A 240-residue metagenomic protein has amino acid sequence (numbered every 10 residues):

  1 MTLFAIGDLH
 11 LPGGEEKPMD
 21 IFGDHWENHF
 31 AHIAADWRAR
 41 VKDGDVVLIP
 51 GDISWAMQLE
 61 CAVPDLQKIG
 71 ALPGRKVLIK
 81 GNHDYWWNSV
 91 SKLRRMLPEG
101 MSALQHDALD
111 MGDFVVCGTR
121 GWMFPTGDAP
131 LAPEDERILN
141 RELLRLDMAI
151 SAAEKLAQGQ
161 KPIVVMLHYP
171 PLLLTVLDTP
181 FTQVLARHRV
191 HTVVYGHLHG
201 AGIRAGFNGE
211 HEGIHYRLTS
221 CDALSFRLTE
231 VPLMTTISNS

Functional and structural regions predicted by a protein language model:
T2, E15-M111, L177-V190, G213-S220: Core catalytic region of metal-dependent phosphoesterases/phosphodiesterases, especially metallo-beta-lactamase-like
T2-D8: Short, hydrophobic/glycine-enriched beta-strand segments
G7, K80, D107, R120 (+2 more regions): Residues at the C-termini of beta-strands that transition into short coil/loop
D8, G51-D52, G81-N82, H168 (+1 more regions): Active-site glycine-centered loops adjacent to acidic/histidine catalytic or metal-binding residues that shape
L9-P12, W87-V176, T235-N239: Conserved catalytic scaffold of divalent metal-dependent phosphoesterases
H32-V46, G70, P133-R204: His/acidic metal-ligating clusters that form di-metal
V77, P171-S240: Conserved beta-sheet core of the metallophosphoesterase superfamily
